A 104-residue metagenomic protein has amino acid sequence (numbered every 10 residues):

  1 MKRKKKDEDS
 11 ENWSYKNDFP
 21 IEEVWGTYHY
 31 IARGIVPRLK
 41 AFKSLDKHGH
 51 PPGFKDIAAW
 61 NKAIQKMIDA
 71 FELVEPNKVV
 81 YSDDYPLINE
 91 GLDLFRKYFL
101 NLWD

Functional and structural regions predicted by a protein language model:
M1-D104: Long, non-globular targeting/processing and low-complexity regions
